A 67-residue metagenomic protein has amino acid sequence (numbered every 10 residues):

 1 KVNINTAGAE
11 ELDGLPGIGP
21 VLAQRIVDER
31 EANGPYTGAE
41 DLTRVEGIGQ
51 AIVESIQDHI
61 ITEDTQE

Functional and structural regions predicted by a protein language model:
K1-P16, D28-R44, E54-E67: Extended, structured, electrostatic nucleic-acid-contact surfaces
